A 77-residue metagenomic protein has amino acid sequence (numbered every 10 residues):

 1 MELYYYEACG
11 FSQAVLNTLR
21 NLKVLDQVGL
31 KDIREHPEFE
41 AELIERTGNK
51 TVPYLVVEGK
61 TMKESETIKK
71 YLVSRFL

Functional and structural regions predicted by a protein language model:
M1-Q27: Local sequence-structure signature of Cys/Sec-based thiol-disulfide redox active-site neighborhoods
G10-F11, E38, K63: Short alpha-helical
Q13, N17, A41, K70: Alpha-helical elements of the RecA-like P-loop NTPase motor core of helicases
L30-D32, T61: Conserved beta-strand scaffold positions in the cores of enzyme catalytic domains, especially in NTP/NDP-utilizing
D32-N49: Thioredoxin-like thiol-disulfide oxidoreductase module
P53-T61: A short, hydrophobic beta-strand/beta-hairpin element that forms part of a small beta-sheet core
S65-Y71: Polytopic alpha-helical membrane proteins, predominantly small-molecule transporters/carriers
